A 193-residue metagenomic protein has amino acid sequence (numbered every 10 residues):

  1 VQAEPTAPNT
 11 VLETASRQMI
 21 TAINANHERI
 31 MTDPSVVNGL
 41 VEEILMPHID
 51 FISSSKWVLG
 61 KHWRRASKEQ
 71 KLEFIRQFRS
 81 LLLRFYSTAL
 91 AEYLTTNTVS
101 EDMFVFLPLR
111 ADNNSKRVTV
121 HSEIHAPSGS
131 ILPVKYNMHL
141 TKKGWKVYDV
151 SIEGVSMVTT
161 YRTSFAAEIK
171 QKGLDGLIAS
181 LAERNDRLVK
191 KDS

Functional and structural regions predicted by a protein language model:
V1-A3: Sec/Tat signal peptide C-region and signal peptidase I cleavage site
P5-L90: Early exported N-terminus immediately downstream of N-terminal targeting peptides
T6, T10, A25-T32, V36 (+8 more regions): Surface-exposed, polar/charged faces of alpha-helical domains in mature secreted/periplasmic/lumenal proteins
R76-F78, R84-L132, R184-S193: Surface-exposed, charged secondary-structure patches
I131-T159: Short beta-strand edge/turn micro-motifs at domain boundaries
D149-S193: Low-complexity, intrinsically disordered terminal/linker segments enriched in charged and Gly/Pro repeats
